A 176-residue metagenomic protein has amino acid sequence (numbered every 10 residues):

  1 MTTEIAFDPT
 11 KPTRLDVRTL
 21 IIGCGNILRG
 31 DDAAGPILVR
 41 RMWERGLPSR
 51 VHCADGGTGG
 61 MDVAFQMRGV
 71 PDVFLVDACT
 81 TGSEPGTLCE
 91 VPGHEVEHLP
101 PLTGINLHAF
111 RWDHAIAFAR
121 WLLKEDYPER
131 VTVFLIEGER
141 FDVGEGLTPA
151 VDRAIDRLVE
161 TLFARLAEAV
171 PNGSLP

Functional and structural regions predicted by a protein language model:
T2-E129, V133-R140, E145-D156, T161 (+1 more regions): N-terminal catalytic or cofactor-binding beta/alpha core of small enzyme domains
